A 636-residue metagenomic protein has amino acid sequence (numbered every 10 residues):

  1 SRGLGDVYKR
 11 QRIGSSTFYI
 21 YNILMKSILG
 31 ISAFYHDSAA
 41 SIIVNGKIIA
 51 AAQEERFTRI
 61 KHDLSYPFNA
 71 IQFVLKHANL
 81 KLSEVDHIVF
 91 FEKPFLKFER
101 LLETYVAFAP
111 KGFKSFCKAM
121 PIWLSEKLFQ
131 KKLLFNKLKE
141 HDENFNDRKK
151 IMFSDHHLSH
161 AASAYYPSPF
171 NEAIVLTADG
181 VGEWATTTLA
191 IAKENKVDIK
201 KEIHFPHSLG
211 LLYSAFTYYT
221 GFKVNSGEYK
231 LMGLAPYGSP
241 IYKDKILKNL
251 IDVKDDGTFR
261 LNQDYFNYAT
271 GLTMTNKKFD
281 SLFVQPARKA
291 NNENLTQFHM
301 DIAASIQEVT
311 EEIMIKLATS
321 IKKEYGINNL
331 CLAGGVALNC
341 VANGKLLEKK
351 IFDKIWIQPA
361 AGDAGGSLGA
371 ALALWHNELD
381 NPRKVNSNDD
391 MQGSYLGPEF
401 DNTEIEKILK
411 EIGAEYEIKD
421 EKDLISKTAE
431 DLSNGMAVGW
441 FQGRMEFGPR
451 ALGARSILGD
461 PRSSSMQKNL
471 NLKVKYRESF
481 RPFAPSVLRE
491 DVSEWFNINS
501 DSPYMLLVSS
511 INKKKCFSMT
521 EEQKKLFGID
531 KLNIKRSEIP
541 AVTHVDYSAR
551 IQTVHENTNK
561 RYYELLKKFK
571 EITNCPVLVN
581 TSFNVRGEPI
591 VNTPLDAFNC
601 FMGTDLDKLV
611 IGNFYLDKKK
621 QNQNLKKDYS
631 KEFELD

Functional and structural regions predicted by a protein language model:
S1-Y8: Short, small-residue-biased leader/transition segments that mark boundaries at the very start of proteins
R12-Y21: Short, positively charged and aromatic/hydrophobic N-terminal segments
I20, F34-Q53, T58-K61, T104-S115 (+8 more regions): Flexible beta->alpha loop and helix N-cap segments adjacent to enzyme active/binding sites
I28-F98: N-terminal cofactor/phosphate-binding cores enriched in small/glycine residues, especially glycine-rich loops such as
Q72-D86, L138-F145, A318-G326: Phosphate/pyrophosphate-binding loops at sites that engage ATP/ADP/AMP, CoA/4′-phosphopantetheine, polyphosphate
L82-K93, I151-M152, G326-G334, G439: Short glycine-rich phosphate-binding loop at a beta-alpha junction
L96-R100, K127, K131: Phosphate- and other anionic-substrate recognition elements at nucleic-acid/protein interfaces
A304-L330: Phosphate/ATP-binding catalytic cores across multiple sugar-kinase/actin-like superfamilies, primarily ASKHA
